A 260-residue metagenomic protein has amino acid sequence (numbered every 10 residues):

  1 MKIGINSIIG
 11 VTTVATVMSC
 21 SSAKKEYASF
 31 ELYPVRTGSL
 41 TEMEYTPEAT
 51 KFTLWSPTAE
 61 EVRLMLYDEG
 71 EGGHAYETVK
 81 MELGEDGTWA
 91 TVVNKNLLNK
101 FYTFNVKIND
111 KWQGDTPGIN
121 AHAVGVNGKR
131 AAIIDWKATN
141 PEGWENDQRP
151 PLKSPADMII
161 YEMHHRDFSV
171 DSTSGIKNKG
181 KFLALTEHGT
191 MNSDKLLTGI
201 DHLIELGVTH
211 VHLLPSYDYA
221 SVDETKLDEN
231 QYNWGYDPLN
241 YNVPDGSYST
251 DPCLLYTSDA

Functional and structural regions predicted by a protein language model:
M1-I8: Bacterial N-terminal signal peptides that target proteins for export
M18-S19: C-terminal motif of bacterial Sec signal peptides marking the signal peptidase cleavage site
A23-P47, L83-E187: The feature marks proteins involved in alpha-glucan
E48-F52: Structural beta-strand segments of beta-rich domains
L54, M163, L213: Conserved, mostly hydrophobic/aromatic
S56-E61: Short proline/glycine-enriched turn/loop motifs at strand-loop junctions of beta-rich domains
V170-T186, L206-L255: Aromatic-lined carbohydrate-binding/catalytic grooves of carbohydrate-active enzymes
Y256-A260: Conserved small/polar residues in nucleotide/adenosyl-binding loops
